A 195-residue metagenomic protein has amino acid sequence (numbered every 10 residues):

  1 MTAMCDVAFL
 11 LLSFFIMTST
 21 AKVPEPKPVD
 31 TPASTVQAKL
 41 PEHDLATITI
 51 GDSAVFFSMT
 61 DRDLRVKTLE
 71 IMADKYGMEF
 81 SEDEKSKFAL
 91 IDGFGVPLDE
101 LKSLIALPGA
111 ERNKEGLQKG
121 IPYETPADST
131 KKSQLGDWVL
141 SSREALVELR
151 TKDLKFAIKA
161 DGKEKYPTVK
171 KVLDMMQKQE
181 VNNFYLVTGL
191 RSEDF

Functional and structural regions predicted by a protein language model:
M1-P26: Hydrophobic single transmembrane helices highlighted by the model
S19-F195: Long, low-hydrophobicity, acidic/polar, solvent-exposed interaction domains
